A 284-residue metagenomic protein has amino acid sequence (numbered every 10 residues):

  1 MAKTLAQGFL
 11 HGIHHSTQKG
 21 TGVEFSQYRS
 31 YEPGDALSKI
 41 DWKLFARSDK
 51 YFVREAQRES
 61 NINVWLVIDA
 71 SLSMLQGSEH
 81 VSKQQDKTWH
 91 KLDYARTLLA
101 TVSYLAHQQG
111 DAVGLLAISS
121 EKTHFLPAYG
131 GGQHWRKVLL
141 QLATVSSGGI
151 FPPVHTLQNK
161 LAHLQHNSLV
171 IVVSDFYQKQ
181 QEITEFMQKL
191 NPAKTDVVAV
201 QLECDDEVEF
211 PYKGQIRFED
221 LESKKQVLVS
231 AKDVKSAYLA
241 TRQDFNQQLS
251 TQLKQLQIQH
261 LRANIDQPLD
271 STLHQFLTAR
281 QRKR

Functional and structural regions predicted by a protein language model:
M1-G130, L169-V173, K179-Q181, E185-K189: An amphipathic, basic-hydrophobic helix/alpha-beta surface used to engage anionic, phosphate-rich ligands or surfaces
M1-T17, A162-N167, Q180, E185-R284: Von Willebrand factor type A / integrin I
M74, S78, A143-S146, D233 (+1 more regions): Short amphipathic alpha-helical interaction patches enriched in hydrophobic/aromatic residues with interspersed Lys/Arg
D93, I150-V154, Y177, A240-Q243: Conserved phosphate-coordination/catalytic loops
Y94-T101, K137, Q141, Q248: Long, highly charged amphipathic alpha-helices
F125-L140, I258: Short, electropositive alpha-helical surface patch
H134-S168, Q180-Q181, E203-C204: Von Willebrand factor
